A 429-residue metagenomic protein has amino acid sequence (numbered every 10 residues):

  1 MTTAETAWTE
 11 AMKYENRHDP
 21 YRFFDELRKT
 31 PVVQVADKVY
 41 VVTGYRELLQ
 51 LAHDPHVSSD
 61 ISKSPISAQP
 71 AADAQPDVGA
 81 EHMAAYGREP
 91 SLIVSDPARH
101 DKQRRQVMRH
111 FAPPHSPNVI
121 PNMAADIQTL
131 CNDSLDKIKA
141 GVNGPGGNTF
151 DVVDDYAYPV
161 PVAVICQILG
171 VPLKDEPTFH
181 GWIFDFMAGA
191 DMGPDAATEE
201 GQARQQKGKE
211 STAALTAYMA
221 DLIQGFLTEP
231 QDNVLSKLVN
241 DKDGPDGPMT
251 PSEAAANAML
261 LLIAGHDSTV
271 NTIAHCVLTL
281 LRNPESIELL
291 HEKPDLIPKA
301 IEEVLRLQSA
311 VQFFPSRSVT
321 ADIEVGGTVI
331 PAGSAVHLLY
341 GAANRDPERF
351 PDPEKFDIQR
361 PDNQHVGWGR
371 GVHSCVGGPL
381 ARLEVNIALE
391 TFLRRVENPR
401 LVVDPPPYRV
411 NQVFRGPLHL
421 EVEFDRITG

Functional and structural regions predicted by a protein language model:
M1-G429: Cytochrome P450
